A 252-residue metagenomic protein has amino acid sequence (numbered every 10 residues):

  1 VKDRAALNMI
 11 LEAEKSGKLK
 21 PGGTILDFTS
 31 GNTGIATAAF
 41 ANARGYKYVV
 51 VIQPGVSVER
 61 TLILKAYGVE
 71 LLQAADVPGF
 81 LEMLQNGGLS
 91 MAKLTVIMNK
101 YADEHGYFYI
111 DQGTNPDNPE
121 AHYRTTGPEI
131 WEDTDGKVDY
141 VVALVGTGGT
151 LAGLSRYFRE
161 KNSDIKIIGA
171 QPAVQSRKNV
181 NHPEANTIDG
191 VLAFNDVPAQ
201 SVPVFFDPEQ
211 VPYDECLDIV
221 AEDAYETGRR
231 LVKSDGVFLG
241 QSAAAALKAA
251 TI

Functional and structural regions predicted by a protein language model:
V1-P21: Positively charged, low-complexity intrinsically disordered leader regions
L11-K18, I35-K47, K65-A66, S155-K161 (+1 more regions): Alpha-helix C-terminal capping segments
L19-G55, K137-T150, F238, S242-A243: A short, small-residue-rich loop immediately preceding and capping a beta-strand
R44-L89: A glycine-rich helix N-cap at a beta->alpha junction
V51, A74, Q112, I168-A170: Generic beta-sheet signal
D76, G88-M98, R159-Q241: Active-site/ligand-binding loops adjacent to catalytic centers
A102-V145, Q210, D214, E222-V237: Active-site/ligand-binding-proximal alpha/beta "capping" segment
